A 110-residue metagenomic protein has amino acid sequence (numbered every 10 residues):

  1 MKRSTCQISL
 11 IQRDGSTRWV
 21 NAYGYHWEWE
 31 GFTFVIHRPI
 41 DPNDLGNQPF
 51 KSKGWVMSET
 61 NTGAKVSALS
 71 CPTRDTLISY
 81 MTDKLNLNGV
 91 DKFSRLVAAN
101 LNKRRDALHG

Functional and structural regions predicted by a protein language model:
M1-K2, R18, W29, S58 (+4 more regions): Generic signature of intrinsically disordered, low-complexity, basic-rich segments and short cationic peptides
M1-S9, D44-G46, V97-G110: Glycine- and charge-rich intrinsically disordered segments
M1-T33: Negatively charged, low-complexity tracts enriched in Asp/Glu with abundant Ser/Thr
C6-S9, R18, T33-F34, R38 (+3 more regions): Residue-level marker of intrinsically disordered, low-complexity segments enriched for small/polar residues
V35-S79: Acidic, low-complexity, intrinsically disordered interaction modules
A64-G110: Mixed-charge, Lys/Arg-enriched low-complexity segments
